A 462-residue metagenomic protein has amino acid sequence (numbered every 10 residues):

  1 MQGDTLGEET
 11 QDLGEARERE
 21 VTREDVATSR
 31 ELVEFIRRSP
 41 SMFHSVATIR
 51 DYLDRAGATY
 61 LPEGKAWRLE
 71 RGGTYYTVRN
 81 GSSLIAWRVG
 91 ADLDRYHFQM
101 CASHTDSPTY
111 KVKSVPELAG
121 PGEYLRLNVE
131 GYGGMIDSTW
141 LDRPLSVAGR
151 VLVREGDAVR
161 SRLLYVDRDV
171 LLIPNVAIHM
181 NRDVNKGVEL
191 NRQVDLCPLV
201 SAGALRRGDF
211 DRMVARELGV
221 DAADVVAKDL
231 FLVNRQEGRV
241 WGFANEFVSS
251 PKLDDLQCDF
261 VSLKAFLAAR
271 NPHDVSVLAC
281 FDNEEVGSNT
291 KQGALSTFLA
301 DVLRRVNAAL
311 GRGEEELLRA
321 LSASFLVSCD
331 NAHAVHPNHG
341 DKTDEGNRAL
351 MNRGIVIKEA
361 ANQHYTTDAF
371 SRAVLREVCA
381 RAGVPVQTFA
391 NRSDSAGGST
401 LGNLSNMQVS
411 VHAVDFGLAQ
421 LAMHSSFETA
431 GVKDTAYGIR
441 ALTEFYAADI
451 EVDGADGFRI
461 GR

Functional and structural regions predicted by a protein language model:
M1-R462: N-terminal hydrophobic/helix-forming segments and targeting peptides
